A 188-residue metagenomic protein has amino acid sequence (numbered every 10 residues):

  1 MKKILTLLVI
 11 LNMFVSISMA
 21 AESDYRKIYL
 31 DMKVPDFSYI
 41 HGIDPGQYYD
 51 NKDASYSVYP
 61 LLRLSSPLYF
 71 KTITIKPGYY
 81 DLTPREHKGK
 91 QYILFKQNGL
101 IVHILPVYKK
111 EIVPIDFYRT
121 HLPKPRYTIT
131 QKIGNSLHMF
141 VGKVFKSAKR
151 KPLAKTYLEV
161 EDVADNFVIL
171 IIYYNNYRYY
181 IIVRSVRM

Functional and structural regions predicted by a protein language model:
I4-F14: Sec-dependent N-terminal signal peptides
S16-A21: Sec/Tat signal peptide C-region and signal peptidase I cleavage site
E22-I75, T83-M188: Extended, well-structured beta-strand/loop surface patches that form recognition or cofactor-anchoring regions within
